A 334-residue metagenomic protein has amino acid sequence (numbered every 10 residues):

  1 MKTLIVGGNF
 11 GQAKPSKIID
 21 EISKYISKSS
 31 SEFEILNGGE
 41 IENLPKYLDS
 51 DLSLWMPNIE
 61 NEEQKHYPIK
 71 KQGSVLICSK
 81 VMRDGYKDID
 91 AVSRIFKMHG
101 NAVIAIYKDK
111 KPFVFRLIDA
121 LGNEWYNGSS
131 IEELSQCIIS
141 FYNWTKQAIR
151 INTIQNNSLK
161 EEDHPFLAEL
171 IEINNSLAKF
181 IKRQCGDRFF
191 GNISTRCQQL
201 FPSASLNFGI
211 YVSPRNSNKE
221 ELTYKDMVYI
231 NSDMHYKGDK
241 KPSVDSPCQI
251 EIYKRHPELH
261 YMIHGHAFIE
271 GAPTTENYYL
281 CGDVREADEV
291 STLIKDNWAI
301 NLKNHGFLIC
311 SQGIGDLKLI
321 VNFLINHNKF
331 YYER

Functional and structural regions predicted by a protein language model:
M1-R334: Glycine-rich flexible loops
